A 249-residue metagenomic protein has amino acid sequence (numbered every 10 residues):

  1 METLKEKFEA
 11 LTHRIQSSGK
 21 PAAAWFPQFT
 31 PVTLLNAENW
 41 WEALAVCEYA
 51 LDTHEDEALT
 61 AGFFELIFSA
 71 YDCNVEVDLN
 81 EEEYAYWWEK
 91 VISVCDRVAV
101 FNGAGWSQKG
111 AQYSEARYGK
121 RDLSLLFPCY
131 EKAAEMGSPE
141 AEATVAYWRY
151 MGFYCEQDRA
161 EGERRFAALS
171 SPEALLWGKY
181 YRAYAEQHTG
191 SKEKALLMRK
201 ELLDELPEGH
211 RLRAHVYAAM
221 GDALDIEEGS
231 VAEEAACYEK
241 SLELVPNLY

Functional and structural regions predicted by a protein language model:
M1-W41, A45, E55: N-terminal alpha-helical interaction modules that lie
A22, H54-E57, C73-N74, C95-D96 (+7 more regions): Short helix-capping/linker turns of helical repeat alpha-solenoids
W25-F26, L59, F63, G105 (+4 more regions): The tetratricopeptide repeat
F29, L66-C73, W106-E115, T144-M151 (+2 more regions): Hydrophobic face of amphipathic alpha-helices that form TPR/SEL1-like repeat modules and related alpha-solenoid
A37, V75-A85, V100, R117-D122 (+5 more regions): Short coil/turn and helix-start
A50, V98, A133, A168-L169 (+2 more regions): Canonical positions in the second alpha-helix
